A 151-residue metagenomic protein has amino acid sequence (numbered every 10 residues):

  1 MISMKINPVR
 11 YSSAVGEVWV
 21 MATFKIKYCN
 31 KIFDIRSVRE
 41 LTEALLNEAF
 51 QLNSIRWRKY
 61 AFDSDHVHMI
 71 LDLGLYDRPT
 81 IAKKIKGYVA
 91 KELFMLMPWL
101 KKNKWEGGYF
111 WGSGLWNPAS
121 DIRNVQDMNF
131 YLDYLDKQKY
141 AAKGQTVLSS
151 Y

Functional and structural regions predicted by a protein language model:
M1-Y151: Charge-rich, low-complexity N-terminal segments
